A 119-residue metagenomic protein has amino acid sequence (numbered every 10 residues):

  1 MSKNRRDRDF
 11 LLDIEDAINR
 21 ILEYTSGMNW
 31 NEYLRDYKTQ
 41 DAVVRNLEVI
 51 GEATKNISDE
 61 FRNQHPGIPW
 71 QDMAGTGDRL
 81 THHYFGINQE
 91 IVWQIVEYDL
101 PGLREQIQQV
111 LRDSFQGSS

Functional and structural regions predicted by a protein language model:
M1-S119: Solvent-exposed interaction patches of small proteins and small membrane subunits
